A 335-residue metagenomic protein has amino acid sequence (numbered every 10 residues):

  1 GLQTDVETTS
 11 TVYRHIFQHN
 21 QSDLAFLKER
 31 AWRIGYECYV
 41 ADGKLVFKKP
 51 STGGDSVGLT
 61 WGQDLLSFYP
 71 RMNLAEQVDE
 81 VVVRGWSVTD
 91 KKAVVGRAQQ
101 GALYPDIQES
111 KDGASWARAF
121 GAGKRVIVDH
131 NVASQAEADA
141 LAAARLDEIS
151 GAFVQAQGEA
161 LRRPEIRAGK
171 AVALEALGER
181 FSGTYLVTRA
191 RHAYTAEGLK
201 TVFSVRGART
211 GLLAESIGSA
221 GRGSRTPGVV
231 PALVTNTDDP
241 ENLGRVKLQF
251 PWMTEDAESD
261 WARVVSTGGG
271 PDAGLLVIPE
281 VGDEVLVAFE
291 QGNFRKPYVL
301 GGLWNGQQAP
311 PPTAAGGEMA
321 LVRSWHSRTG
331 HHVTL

Functional and structural regions predicted by a protein language model:
G1-D5, P240: N-terminal targeting/assembly segments of extracytoplasmic apparatus and virion spike/baseplate proteins
V6-P70, L74-A75, K296-G302: Short beta-strand-centered interaction patches in the first periplasmic/extracellular domains of large envelope
I16-L27, E76, E159, E165 (+3 more regions): Solvent-exposed, acidic/flexible segments
Q21, F153, V229-P231: Short coil/loop residues immediately preceding or within conserved phosphate-binding loops of NTP-utilizing enzyme
G43, K48-G53, W86-V88, A133 (+10 more regions): Solvent-exposed coil/turn segments that connect beta secondary-structure elements in extracytoplasmic/periplasmic
S67-L212: An acidic/polar, Gly/Ser/Thr-rich interaction patch typically located in mid-to-C-terminal regions of proteins
A196, V202-G207, L212-L335: Hydrophobic packing positions characteristic of elongated beta-solenoid/beta-helix-type spike/fiber shafts
